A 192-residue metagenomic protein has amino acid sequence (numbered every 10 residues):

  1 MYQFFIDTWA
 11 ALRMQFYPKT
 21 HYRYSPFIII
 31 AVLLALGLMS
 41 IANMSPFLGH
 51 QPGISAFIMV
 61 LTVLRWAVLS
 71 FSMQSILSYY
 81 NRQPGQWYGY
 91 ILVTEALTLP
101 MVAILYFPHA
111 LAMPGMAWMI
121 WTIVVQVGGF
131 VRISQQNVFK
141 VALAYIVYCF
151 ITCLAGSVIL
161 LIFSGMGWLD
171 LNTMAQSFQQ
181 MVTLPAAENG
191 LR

Functional and structural regions predicted by a protein language model:
M1, M14, M39, M44 (+7 more regions): Detector for methionine-enriched segments
M1-Y88: Selected alpha-helical membrane-embedding segments in polytopic membrane proteins
Y17-A35, P84-V102, V124-L154: Interfacial aromatic "cap" segments that immediately flank transmembrane helices in multipass membrane proteins
F27, A31, G53, F57 (+6 more regions): A sequence-level detector of short, solvent-exposed, charge-rich linear segments
A42-P46, V68-Y80, L97-P108, I151 (+1 more regions): Alpha-helical membrane-inserting segments
Q51-P52, I104-M113: Membrane-interface helix caps and helix-loop-helix hairpins in membrane proteins
L61-F71, I91-L99, W118-I123: Generic alpha-helical transmembrane segments
A112-R192: Terminal transmembrane helical module of multi-pass membrane proteins
